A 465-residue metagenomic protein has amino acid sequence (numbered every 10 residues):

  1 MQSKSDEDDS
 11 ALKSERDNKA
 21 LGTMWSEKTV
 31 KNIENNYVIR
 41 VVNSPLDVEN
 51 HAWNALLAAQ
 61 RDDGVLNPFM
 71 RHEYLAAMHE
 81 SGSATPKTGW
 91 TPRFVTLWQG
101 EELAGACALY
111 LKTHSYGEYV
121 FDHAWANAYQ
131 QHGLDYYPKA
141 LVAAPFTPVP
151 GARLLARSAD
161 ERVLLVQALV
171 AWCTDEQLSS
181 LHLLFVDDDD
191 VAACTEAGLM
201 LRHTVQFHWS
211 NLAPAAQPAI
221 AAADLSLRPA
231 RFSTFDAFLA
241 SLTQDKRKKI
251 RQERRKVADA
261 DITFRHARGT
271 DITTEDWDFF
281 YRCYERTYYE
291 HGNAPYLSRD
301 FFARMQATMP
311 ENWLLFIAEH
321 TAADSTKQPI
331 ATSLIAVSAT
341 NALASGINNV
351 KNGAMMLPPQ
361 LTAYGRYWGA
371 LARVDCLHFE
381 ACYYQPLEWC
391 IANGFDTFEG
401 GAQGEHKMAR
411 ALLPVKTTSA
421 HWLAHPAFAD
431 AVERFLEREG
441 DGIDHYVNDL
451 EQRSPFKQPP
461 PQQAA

Functional and structural regions predicted by a protein language model:
Q2-A465: N-acyltransferase acceptor-side catalytic subdomain
